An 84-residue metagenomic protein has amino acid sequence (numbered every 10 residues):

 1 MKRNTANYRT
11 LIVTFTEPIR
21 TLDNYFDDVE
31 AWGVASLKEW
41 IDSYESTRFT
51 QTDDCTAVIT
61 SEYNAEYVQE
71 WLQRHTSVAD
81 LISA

Functional and structural regions predicted by a protein language model:
K2, L11-V13, T47, D53 (+1 more regions): Low-complexity intrinsically disordered segments
K2-T5, T52, E62, V78: Intrinsically disordered, low-complexity peptide-like regions
R3-Y25: Short glycine-/aliphatic-rich beta-strand segments at the starts of folded cytosolic domains
T10-I12, T56-V58, D80: Ordered hydrophobic segments in well-structured contexts
T21-E70: Acidic, low-complexity, intrinsically disordered interaction modules
H75-A84: Conserved short beta-strand edge segments in small beta-sheet-based binding/regulatory domains
